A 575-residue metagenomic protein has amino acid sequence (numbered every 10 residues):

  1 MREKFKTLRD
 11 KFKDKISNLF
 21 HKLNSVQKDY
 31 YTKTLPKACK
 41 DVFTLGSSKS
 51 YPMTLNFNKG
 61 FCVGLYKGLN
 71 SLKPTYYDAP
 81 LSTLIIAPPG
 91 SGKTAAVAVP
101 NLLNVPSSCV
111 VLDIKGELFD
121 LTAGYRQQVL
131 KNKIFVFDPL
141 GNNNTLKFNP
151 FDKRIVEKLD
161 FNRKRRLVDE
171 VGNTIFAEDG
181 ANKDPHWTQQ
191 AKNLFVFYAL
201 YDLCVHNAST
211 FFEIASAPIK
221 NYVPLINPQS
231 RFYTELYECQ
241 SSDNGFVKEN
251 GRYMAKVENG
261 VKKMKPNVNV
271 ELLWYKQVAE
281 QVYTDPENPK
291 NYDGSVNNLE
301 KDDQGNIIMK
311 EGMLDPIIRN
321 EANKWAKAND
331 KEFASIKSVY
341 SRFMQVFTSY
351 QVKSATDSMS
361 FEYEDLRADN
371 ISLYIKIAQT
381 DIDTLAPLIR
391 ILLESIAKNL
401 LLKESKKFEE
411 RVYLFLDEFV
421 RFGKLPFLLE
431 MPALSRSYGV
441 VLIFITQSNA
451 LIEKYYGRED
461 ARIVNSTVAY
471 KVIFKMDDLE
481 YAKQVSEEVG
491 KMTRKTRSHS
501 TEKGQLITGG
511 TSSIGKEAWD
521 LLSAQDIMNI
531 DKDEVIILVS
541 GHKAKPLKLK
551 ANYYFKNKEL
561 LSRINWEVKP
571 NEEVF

Functional and structural regions predicted by a protein language model:
M1-G46: N-terminal accessory nucleic-acid engagement/regulatory domains that precede and modulate ATP-driven motor cores
K15, L23, Q27, K59-C62 (+4 more regions): P-loop NTPase motor domains
A38-P74: N-terminal pre-Walker A segment at the start of P-loop NTPase domains
G46, G64-L65, G172, H206 (+2 more regions): Glycine-centered flexibility motif
P432-L434, Y438-I536: Conserved ATP-driven motor cores of ASCE-family P-loop NTPases powering translocation/secretion/packaging/pilus
